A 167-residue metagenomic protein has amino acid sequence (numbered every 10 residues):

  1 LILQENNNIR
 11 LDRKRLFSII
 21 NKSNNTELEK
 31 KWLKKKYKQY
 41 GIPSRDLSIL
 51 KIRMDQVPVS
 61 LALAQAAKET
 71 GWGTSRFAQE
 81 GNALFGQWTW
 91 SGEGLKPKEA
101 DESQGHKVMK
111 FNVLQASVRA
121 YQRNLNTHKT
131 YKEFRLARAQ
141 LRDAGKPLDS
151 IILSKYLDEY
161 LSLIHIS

Functional and structural regions predicted by a protein language model:
L1-A64, K68-S167: Catalytic cores of secreted/periplasmic lytic hydrolases that degrade extracellular macromolecules
